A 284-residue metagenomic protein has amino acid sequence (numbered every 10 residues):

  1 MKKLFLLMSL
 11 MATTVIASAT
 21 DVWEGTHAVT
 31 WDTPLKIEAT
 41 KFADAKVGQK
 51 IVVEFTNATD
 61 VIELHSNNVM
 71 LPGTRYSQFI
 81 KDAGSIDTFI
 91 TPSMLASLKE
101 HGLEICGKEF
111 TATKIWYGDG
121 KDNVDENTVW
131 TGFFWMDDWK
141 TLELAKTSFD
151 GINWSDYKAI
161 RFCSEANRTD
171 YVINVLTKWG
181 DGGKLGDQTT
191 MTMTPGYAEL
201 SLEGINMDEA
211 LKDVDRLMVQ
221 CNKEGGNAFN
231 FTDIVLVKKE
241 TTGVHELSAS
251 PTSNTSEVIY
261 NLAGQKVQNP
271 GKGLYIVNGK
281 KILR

Functional and structural regions predicted by a protein language model:
K2-K3, L274-R284: C-terminal tail/sorting-segment detector
L4-T13: Sec-dependent N-terminal signal peptides
T13-T20: Sec/Tat signal peptide C-region and signal peptidase I cleavage site
T20-S97, G102, C106-K238: Extracellular ligand-binding interfaces
D125-N127, A263, N278: Residue-level recognition of short loop/turn positions
K239-A263: Residue-level detector of functionally pivotal "anchor" positions at catalytic/ligand-binding pockets or at interdomain
